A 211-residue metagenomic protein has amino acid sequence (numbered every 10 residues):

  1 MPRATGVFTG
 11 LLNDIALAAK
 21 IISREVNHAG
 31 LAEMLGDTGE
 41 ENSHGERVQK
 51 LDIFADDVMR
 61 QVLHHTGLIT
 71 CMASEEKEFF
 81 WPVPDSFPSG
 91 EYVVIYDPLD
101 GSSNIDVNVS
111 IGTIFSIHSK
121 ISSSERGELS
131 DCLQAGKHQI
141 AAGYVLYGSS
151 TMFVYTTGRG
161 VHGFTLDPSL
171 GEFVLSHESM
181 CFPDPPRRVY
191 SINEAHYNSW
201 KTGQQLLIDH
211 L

Functional and structural regions predicted by a protein language model:
M1-E33, E40, I53-L211: IMPase-like, lithium-sensitive Mg2+-dependent phosphomonoesterase catalytic core
E40-K50: N-terminal Rossmann-like NAD(P)+-binding subdomain of aldehyde/semialdehyde dehydrogenases
